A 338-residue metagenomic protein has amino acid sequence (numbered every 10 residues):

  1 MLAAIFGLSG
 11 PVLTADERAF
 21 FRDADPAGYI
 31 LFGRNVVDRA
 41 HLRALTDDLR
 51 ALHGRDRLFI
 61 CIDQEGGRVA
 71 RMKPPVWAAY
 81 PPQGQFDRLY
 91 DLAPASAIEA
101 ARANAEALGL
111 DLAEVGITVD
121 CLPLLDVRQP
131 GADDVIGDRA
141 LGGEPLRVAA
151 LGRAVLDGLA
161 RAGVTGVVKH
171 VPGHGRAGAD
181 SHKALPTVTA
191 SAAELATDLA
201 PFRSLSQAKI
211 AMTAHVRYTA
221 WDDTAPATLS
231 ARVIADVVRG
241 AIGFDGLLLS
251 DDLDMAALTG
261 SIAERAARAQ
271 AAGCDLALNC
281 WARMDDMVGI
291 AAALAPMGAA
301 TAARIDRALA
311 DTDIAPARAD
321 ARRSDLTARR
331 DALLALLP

Functional and structural regions predicted by a protein language model:
M1-A24, G260-P338: Preference for extracellular/luminal or secreted protein segments
M1-A3, E65-D91, L125-G137, G166-T187 (+1 more regions): N-terminal small/glycine-rich loop or linker at the start of catalytic domains across soluble metabolic enzymes
M1-I60, G66-V76, P338: N-terminal hydrophobic targeting/anchoring segments and the immediately downstream early-domain regions of hydrolases
G28-R34, T118-L124, C274-A277: Divalent metal-dependent hydrolysis catalytic cores, especially in the metallo-beta-lactamase
R34-N35, A78-I98, A132-L151, A179-A196 (+1 more regions): Glycine-rich tight-turn/loop motif centered on a GG-T
N35-L52, L58, A70, R153-A154 (+3 more regions): Second-shell residues forming the walls of enzyme active-site clefts
H41-A51, A107-L108, I117, D320: Charge-biased, low-complexity intrinsically disordered regions
H53-P81, A101-R128, V148, L156-P172: Glycine-rich, aromatic-flanked loop segments that form ligand/cofactor-binding clefts across common enzyme folds
